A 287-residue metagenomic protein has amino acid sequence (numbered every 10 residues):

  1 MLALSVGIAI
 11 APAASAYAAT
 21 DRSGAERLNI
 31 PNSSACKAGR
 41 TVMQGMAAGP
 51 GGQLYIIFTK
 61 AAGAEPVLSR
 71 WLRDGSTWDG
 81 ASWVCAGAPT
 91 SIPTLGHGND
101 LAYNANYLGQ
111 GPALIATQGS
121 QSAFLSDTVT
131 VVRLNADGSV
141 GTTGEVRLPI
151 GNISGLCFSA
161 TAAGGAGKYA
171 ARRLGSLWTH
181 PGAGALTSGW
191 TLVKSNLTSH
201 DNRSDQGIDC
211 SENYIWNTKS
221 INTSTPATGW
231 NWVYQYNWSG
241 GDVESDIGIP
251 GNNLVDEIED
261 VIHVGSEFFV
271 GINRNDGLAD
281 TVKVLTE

Functional and structural regions predicted by a protein language model:
M1-A18: Secretory targeting and sorting signals
G24-K37, D79-I92, G141-P149, S188-S199 (+1 more regions): A short beta-strand motif characteristic of beta-propeller blades
S33-P66: Beta-strand-rich domains and repeat architectures in extracellular enzymes and scaffolds, especially beta-propellers
A38-A47, P93-A105, R147-A163, S199-C210 (+1 more regions): Repeated scaffold domains used in trafficking and secretory/extracellular systems, primarily beta-propellers
G52-K60, G109-A123, A163-L174, N213-T225 (+2 more regions): Short beta-strand elements that form the blades of beta-propeller/WD-repeat-like and other beta-sheet-rich scaffold
A62-D74, Q121-R133, L174-A183, I221-Y236 (+1 more regions): Structural motif
S76-T117: Blade-loop segments of beta-propeller domains
T198-S239: Loop/turn-rich, solvent-exposed surfaces of beta-rich toroidal or solenoidal domains
